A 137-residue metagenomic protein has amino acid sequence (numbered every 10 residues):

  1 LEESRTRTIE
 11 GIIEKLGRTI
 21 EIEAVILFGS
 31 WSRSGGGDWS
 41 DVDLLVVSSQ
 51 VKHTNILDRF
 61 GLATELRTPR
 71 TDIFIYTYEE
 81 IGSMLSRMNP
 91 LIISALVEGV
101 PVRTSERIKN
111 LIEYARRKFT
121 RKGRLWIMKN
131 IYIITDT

Functional and structural regions predicted by a protein language model:
L1-A24, S32-W39, S49-T137: Catalytic core of pol beta-like nucleotidyltransferases
D43-V46: Short beta-strand->loop micro-motif that forms the acidic, two-metal-ion catalytic signature in nucleotide-processing
